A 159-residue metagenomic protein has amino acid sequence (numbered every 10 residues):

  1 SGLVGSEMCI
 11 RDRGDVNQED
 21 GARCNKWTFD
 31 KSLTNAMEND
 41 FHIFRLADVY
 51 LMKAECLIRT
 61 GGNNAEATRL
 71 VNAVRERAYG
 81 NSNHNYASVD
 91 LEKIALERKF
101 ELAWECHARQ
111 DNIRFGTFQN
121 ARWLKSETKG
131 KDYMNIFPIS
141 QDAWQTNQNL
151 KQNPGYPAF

Functional and structural regions predicted by a protein language model:
S1, S6-E7, R11-L46: Flexible, polar/acidic helix-loop-strand segments at domain edges
V4-E7, V16, R23, N63 (+4 more regions): Compositionally biased, intrinsically disordered low-complexity regions
I10, I58, A65, N81-N85 (+1 more regions): Secondary-structure transition/capping residues
N25, V71, Q110: A broad, low-specificity signal marking well-ordered, structured residues that form hydrophobic/aromatic
A36, F41, R75, N83-F159: Long, intrinsically disordered, low-complexity segments
F41-V74, L91-A103: Extended, hydrophobic/aromatic-rich amphipathic alpha-helical segments that build helical scaffolds
